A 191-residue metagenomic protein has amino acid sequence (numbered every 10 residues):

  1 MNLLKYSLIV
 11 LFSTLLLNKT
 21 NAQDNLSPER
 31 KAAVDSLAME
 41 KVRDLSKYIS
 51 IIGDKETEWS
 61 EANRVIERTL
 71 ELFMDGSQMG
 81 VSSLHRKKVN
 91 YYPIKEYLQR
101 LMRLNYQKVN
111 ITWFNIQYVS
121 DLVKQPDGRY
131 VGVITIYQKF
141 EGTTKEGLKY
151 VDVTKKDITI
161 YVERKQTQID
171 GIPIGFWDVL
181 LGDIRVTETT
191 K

Functional and structural regions predicted by a protein language model:
M1-P28: Bacterial Sec-dependent N-terminal signal peptides
L16-K19, E56-T57, K145: A generic structural signal for short coil/turn motifs at secondary-structure boundaries
A22-E67: Short, low-complexity N-terminal intrinsically disordered segments enriched in polar/charged residues
L45, I49, F73, L101 (+1 more regions): Hydrophobic, Leu/Ile/Phe/Ala-enriched alpha-helical segments that form helix-helix packing faces
I51-E67, S83, I111-I116, I172-L180: Short glycine-rich, low-complexity/disordered patches
A62-N110: Short solvent-exposed beta->alpha transition segments
L104-V123: C-terminal extensions
Q117-K191: Exposed beta-sheet edge and beta->alpha loop/turn motif
